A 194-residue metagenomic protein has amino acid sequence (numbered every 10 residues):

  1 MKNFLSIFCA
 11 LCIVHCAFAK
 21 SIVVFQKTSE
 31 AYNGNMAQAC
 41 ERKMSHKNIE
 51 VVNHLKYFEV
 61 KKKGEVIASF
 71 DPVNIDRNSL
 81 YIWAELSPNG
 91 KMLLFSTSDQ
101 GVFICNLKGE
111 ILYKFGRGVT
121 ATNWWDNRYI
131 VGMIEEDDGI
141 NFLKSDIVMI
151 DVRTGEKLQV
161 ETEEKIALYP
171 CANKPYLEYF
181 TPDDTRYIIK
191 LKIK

Functional and structural regions predicted by a protein language model:
F4-I13: Sec-dependent N-terminal signal peptides
E30-H46, A84-M92, T122-V131, Y169-Y176: Blade-terminus and WD-like Trp-Asp/Gly-His loop motifs, strongest in beta-propeller folds
V51-H54, F95-D99, G139-S145: Short, solvent-exposed loop/turn segments at conserved positions within beta-propeller repeat blades
K63-G64, N106-E110, D151-G155, K192-K194: Short loop/turn segments that connect beta-strands within beta-propeller blades
V66-I75, E110-F115, E156-E161: A short beta-strand motif characteristic of beta-propeller blades
V73-S79, F115-T122, T162-L168: Short coil/turn segments at the loop-to-beta-strand junctions that recur within blades of beta-propeller repeat folds
Q100, E136-I140, D184-R186: Short glycine/acidic-enriched loop and turn motifs that connect beta-strands
N173-K194: Blade-level signature of beta-propeller repeat domains, shared across WD40, Kelch, NHL, RCC1 and BNR/Asp-box propellers
